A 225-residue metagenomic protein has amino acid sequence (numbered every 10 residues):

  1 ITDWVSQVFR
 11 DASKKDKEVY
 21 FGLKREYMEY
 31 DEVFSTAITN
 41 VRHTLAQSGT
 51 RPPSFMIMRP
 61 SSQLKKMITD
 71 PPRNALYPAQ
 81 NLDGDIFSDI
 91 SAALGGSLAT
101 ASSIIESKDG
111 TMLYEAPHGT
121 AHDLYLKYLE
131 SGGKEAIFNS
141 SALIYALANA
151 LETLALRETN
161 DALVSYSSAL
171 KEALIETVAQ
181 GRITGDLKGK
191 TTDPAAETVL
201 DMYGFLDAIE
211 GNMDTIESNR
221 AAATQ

Functional and structural regions predicted by a protein language model:
I1-K14, E26-Y27, N149-V164, E176-A179 (+1 more regions): Phosphate/ribose-phosphate-bearing ligand recognition and processing surfaces, centered on ADP-ribose/NAD(+/P+) systems
I1-R59: Glycine-rich phosphate/diphosphate-binding loop of Rossmann-like nucleotide-binding domains
T2, S6-F9, S35-T39, H43 (+4 more regions): Predominant activation on well-ordered alpha-helical scaffold segments within soluble catalytic domains
M28-T39, I68-L76, L82, A92 (+2 more regions): Short glycine/threonine-rich loop-to-helix capping motif typified by GTGT followed within a few residues by an Asp-Pro
V41-S48, L154, I216, R220: Solvent-exposed amphipathic alpha-helical surface segments
M58-I68: Glycine-rich oxoanion-binding loops at beta->alpha junctions
I68-A169, A173-Q180: Glycine-rich phosphate/nucleotide-binding loop
G132-F138, L156-T224: Internal helix-turn-beta structural module
